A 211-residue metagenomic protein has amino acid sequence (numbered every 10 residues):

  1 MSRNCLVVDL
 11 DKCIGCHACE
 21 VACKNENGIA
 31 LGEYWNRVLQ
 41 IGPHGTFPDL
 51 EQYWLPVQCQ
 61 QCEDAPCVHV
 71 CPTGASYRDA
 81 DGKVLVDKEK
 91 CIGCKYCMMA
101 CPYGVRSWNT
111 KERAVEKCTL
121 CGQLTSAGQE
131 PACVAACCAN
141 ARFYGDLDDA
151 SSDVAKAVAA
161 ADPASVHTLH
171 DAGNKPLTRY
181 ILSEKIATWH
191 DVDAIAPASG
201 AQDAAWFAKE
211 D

Functional and structural regions predicted by a protein language model:
M1-D211: Non-ligating segments of multi-cofactor redox enzymes
